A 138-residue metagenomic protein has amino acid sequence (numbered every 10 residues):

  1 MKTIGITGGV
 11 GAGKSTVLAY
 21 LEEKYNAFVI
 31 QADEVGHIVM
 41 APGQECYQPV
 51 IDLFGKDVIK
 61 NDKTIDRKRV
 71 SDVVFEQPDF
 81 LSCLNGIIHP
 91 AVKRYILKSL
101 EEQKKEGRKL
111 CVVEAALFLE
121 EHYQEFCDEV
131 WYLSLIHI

Functional and structural regions predicted by a protein language model:
I6: Hydrophobic anchor at the beta1->P-loop junction of P-loop NTPases
G9: P-loop (Walker A) phosphate-binding loop of NTP-binding proteins
A12: ATP-binding Walker
S15: Walker A/P-loop
D33, L84, V112: Residue-level signal for inorganic ion chemistry
H37-R108: ATP-dependent small-molecule kinase phosphotransfer cores that center on conserved nucleotide phosphate-binding segments
H137-I138: Conserved small/polar residues in nucleotide/adenosyl-binding loops
